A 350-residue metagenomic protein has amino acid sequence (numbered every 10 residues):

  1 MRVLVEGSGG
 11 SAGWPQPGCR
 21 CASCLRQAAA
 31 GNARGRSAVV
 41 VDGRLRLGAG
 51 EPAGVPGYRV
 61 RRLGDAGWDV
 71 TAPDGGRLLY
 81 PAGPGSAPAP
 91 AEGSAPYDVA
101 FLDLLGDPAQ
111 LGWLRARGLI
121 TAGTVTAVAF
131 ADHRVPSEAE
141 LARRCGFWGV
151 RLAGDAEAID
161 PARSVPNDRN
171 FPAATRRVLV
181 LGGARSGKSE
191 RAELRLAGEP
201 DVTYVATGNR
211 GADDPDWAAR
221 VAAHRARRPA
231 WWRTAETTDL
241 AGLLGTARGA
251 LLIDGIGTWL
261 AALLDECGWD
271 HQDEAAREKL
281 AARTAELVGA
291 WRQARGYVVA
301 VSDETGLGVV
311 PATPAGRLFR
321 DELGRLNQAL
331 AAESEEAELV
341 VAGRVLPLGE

Functional and structural regions predicted by a protein language model:
M1-A95, P108-A109, G154-N170: Core dinuclear metal-dependent hydrolase active-site scaffold
S37-A38, Q110-G112, R151-V178, A250 (+3 more regions): SAM-dependent methyltransferases
A53-V70, W231-E266, K279-A281: Portal/gating segments that form or line small-molecule/metal binding sites
A87-D168: Cap/insert and terminal regions of metallo-dependent hydrolase folds
A100, T126, V202, L251 (+1 more regions): Short, well-ordered beta-strand core segments
D107-L119, E190-A197, A282-A294, L326: A short, acidic, amphipathic alpha-helical segment used as a generic capping/interface helix at domain edges
V178-T246: Conserved P-loop
L260-E350: Replace "adjacent to P-loop NTPase cores in ATP/GTP-dependent enzymes" with "adjacent to NTP-binding cores
